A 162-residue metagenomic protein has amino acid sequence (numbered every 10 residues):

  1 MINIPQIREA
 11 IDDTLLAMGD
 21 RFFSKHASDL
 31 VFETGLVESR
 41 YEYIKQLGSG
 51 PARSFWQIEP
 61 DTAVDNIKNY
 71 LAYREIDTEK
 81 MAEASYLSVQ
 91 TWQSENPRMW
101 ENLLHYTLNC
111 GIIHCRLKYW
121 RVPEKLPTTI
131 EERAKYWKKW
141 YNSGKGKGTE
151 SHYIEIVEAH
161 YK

Functional and structural regions predicted by a protein language model:
M1-P5, A159-K162: N-terminal secretory targeting signals
I2-L15, F22, L36-P123: Peptidoglycan-targeting cell-wall enzymes and recognition modules
K25-H26: GGW-centered surface loops in extracellular recognition modules
G35-S39, L126-G148: Acidic helix/loop microenvironments that form the catalytic cleft of cell-wall polysaccharide enzymes
P60, N142-S143, K162: Charged, low-complexity, intrinsically disordered terminal regions
E150-K162: Long, charge-rich low-complexity segments
